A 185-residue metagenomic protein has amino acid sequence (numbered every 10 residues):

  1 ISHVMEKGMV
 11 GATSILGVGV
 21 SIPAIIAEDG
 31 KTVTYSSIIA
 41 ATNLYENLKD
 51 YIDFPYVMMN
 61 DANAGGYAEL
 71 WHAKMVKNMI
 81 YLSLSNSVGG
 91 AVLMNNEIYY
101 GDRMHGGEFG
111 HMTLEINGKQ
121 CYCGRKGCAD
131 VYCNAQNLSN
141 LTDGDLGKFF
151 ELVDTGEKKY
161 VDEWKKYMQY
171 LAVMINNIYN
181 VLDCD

Functional and structural regions predicted by a protein language model:
I1-L16, D50-F54, H72-K77, I116-C121 (+1 more regions): ATP-binding/phosphotransfer module of carbohydrate and carboxylate kinases, centering on a glycine-rich
I1-N78: Glycine-rich phosphate-binding loop and adjoining helix at the ATP-binding site of ATP-dependent phosphoryl-transfer
I22, L84, A135: Short secondary-structure boundary segments
D29-G30, D102, Y132, T142: Activation segment
G30-K31, N96, G156: Detector for glycine-centered tight turns/loop "hinges" at secondary-structure junctions
K74-Y132: Glycine-rich phosphate-binding loop of actin/hexokinase-like ATP-binding domains
